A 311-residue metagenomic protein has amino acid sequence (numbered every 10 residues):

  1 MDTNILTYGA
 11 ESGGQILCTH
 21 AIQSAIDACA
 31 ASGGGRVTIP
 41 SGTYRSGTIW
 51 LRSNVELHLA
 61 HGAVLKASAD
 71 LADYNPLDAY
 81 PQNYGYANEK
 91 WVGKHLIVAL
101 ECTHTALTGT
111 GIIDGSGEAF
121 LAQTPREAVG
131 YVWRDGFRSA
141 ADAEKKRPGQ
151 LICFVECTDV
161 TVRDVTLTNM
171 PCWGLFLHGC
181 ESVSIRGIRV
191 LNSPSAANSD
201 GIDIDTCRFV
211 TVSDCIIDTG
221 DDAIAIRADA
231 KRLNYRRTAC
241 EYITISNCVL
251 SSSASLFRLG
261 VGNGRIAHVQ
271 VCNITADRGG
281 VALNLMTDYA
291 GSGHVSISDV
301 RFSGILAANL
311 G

Functional and structural regions predicted by a protein language model:
M1-G311: Extracellular/periplasmic carbohydrate-active domains that bind, remodel, or depolymerize complex polysaccharides
